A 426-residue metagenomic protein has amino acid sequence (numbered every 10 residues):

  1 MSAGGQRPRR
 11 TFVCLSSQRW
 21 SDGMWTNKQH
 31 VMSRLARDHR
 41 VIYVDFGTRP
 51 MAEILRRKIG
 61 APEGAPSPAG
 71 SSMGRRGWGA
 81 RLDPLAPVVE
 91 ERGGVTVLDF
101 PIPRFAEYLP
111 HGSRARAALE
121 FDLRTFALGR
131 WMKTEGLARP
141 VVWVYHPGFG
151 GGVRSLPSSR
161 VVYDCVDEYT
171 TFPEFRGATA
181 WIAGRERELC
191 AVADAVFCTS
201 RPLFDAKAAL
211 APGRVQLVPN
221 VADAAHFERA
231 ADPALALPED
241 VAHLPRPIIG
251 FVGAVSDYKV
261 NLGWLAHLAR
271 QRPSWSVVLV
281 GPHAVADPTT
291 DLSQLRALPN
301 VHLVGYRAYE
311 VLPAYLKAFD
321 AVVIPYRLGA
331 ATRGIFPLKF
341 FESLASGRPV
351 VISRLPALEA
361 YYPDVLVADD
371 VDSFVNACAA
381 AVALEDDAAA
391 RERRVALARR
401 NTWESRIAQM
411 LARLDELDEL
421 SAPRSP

Functional and structural regions predicted by a protein language model:
D22-T26, S256, E310-Y315, V322-L344 (+1 more regions): Nucleotide-sugar-dependent
V31, F126-K133, R154, A178-V196: Membrane-proximal helix-turn-helix segments that form the acceptor-binding/catalytic region of lipid-linked
P173-G177, A222-D240: Acidic anion/phosphate-binding donor-loop and adjacent secondary structure in glycosyltransferase catalytic cores
P202, V218-A230, F319: Carbohydrate-associated surface elements
V241-K259: Conserved donor-binding/catalytic core segment of Leloir-type glycosyltransferases
G281, T289-P313: Nucleotide-activated donor-binding/catalytic signature segment of Leloir-type glycosyltransferases, i.e., the conserved
E359-A380: Change "using UDP/GDP/dTDP sugars" to "using nucleotide sugars
A388-D415: A charged, aromatic-enriched C-terminal amphipathic alpha-helix characteristic of glycosyltransferases across folds
